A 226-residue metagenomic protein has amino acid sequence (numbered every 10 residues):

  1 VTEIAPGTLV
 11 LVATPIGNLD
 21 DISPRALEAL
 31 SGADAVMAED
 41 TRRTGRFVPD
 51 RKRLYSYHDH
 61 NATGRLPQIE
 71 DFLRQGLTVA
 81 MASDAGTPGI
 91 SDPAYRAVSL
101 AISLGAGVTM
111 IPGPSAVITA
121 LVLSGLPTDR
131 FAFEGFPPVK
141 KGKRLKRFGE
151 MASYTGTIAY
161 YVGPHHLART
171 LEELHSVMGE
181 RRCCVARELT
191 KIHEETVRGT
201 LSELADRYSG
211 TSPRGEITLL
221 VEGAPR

Functional and structural regions predicted by a protein language model:
V1-H60: Glycine-rich, flexible N-terminal cofactor/catalytic loop recognition
P6, L77-T78, G156-R226: A contiguous loop/helix-start segment that scaffolds small-molecule binding in enzyme catalytic cores
I16-L19, R42, D84-P88, P164-H166 (+2 more regions): Short glycine-rich anion-binding loops that position phosphate/pyrophosphate groups of nucleotides and phosphorylated
L30-V36, G105-V108, G156-I158: Short active-site oxyanion
S56-T63, F136-K141: Conserved helicase motor
Y57-H58, R65-S115: Glycine/small-residue-rich loop that forms an oxyanion/phosphate-binding "nest" at active or ligand-binding sites
R96-Y154: Class I SAM-dependent methyltransferase SAM-binding "motif I" and its flanking Rossmann-like core
